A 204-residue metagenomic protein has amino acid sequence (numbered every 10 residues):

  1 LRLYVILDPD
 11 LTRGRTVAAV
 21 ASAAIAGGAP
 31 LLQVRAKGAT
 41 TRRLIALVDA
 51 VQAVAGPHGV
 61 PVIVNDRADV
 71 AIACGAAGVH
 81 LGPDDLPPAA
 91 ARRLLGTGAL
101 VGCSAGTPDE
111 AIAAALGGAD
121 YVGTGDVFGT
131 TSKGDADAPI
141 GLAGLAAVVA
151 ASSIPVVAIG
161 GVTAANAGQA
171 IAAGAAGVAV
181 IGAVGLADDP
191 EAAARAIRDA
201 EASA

Functional and structural regions predicted by a protein language model:
L1-D85, R93-D120, D137, A147-V156 (+3 more regions): Conserved N-terminal beta1-alpha1 strand-loop-helix module at the mouth
F128-T130: A short, flexible beta-alpha/helix-coil linker loop
S132-G134: Glycine/threonine-rich flexible loop motifs
G144: Conserved cofactor-binding/catalytic machinery of classical short-chain dehydrogenase/reductase
